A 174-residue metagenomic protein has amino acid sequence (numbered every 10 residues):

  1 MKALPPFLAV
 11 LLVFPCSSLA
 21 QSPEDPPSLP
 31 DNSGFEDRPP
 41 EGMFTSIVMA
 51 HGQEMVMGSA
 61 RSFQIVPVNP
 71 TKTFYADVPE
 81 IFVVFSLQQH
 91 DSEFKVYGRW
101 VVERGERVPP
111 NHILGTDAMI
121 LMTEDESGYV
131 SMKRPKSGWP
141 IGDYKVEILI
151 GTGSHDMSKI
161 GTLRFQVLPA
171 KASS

Functional and structural regions predicted by a protein language model:
P6-P15: Bacterial N-terminal signal peptides
G58-D91, K95: Contiguous beta-strand segments within globular domains
Y97-V101, E147: Beta-strand signatures of extracellular beta-sandwich domains
P110-E124: Solvent-exposed serine/threonine-rich low-complexity stretches and specific carbohydrate-binding patches
T123-K133: Aromatic sugar-binding surface patches on proteins that engage polysaccharides or sugar-phosphate polymers
P140-E147: A glycine-anchored, Pro-Gly-centered beta-turn/N-cap motif
G151-I160: Short acidic/polar inter-strand loop motif in beta-rich domains
P169-S174: Low-complexity, Pro/Ser/Thr- and charge-rich linker/hinge segments at domain boundaries
